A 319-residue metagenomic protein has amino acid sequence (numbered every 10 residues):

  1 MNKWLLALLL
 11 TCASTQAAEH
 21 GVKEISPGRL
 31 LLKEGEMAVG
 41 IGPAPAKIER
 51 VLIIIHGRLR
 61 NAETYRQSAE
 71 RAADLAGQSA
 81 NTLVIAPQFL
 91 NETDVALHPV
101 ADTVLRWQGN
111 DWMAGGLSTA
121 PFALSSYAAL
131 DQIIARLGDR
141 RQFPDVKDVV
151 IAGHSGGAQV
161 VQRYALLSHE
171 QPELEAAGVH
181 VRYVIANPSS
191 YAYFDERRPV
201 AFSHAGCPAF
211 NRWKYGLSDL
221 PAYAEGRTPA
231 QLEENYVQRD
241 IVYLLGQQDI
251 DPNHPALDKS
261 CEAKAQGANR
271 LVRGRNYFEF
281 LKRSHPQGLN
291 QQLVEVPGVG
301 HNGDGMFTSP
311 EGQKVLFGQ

Functional and structural regions predicted by a protein language model:
M1-A7: Sec-dependent signal peptide recognition, specifically the positively charged N-region followed immediately by
L8-A17: Hydrophobic h-region of N-terminal signal peptides that target proteins for export in Gram-negative bacteria
Q16-V51, L59, E63-L83, W112-A128 (+7 more regions): A domain-start/cap signature at the N-terminus of enzymes
L52-G57, A86, Y243: Structural cue for short, hydrophobic secondary-structure segments
H56-R60, S189: Active-site glycine-rich loops that stabilize anionic/oxyanionic intermediates across multiple enzyme folds
T103-Q142: Alpha/beta-hydrolase active-site loop
A176-R275, E279-R283: The feature captures the conserved acid-bearing segment of alpha/beta-hydrolase catalytic domains
L244, F278-Q319: C-terminal catalytic histidine-bearing segment of alpha/beta-hydrolase fold enzymes
